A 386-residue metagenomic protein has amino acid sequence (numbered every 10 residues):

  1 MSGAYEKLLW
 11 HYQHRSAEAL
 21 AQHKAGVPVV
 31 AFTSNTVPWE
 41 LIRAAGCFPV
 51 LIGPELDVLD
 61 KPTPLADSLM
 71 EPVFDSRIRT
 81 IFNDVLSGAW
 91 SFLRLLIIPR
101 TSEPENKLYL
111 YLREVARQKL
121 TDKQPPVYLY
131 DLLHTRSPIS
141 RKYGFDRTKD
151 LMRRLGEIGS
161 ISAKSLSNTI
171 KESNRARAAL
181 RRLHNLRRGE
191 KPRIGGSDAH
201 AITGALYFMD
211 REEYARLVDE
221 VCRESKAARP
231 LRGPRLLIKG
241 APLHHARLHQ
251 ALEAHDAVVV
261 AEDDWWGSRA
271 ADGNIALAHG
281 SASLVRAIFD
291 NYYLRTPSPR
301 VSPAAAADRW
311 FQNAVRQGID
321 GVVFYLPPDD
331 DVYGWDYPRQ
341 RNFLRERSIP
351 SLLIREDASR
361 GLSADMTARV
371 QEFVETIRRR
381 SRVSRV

Functional and structural regions predicted by a protein language model:
M1-D67: A generic N-terminal leader/anchor concept
S2-P28, F145, K149-D272: A charged, amphipathic alpha-helical module
G3, P338-V386: Peripheral docking tails and interdomain loops at the edges of cofactor- or intermediate-handling domains
N35-T36, L41-E55, P62, G240-S302 (+1 more regions): Redox- and metal-dependent alpha/beta enzyme cores, enriched for Fe-S-associated oxidoreductases and cofactor-handling
V58-S68, S137-S140, S268-A276, L362-D365: Short, charged, surface-exposed secondary-structure boundary motifs
L69-S87, S298-F311: Glycine-rich, highly charged phosphate/nucleotide-binding loops
T80-E157: Acidic/His-rich segments in extracytoplasmic proteins that coordinate ligands and/or metal ions
R300-R347, L352: C-terminal hydrophobic structural anchor segments that stabilize assembly/packing rather than catalytic chemistry
